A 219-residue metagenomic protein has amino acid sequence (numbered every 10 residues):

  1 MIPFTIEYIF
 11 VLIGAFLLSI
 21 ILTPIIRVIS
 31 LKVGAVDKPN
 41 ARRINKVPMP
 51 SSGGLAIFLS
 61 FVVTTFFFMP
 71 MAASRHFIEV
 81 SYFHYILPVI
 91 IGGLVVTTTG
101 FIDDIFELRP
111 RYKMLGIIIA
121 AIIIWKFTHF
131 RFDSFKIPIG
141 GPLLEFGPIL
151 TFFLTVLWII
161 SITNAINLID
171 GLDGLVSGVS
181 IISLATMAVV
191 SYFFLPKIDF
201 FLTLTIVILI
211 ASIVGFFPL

Functional and structural regions predicted by a protein language model:
I2-L219: "…together with the soluble PPM/PP2C metallo-phosphatase catalytic core" -> "…together with the soluble PPM/PP2C
